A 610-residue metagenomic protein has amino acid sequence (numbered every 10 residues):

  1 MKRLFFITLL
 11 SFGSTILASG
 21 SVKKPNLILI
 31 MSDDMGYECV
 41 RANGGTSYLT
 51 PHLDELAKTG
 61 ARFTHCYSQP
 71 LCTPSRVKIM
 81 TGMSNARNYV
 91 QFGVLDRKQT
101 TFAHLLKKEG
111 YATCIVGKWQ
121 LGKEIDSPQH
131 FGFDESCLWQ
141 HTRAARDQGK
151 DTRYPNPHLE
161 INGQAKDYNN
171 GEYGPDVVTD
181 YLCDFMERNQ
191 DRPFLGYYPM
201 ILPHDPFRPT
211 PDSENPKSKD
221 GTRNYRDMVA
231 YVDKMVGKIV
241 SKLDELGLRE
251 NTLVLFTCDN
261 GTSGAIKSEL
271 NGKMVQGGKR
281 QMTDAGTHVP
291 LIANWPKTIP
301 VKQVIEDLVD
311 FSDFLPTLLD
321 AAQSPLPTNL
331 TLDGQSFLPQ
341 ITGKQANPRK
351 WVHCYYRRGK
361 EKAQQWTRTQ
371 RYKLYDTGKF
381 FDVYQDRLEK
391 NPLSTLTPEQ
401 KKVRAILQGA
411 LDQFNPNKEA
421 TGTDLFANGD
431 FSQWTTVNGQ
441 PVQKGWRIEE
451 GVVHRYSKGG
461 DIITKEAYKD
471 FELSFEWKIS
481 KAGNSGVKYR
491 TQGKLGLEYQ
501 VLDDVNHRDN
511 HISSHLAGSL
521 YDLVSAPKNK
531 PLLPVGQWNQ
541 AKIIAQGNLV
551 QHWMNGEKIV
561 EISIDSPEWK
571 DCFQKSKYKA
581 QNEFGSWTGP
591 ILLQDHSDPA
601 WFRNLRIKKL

Functional and structural regions predicted by a protein language model:
M1-K2, T8, G422, A427: N-terminal leader/targeting signatures
K2, F6, A18-D376, V383-E419: Formylglycine-dependent sulfatase
I7-T15: Bacterial N-terminal signal peptides
T8-L9, Y168, P211, I239 (+7 more regions): A ubiquitous, low-specificity "background" feature that marks scattered single residues across proteins without
S11, L27-I30, G556: Hydrophobic, well-ordered secondary-structure scaffolds
D54, I292, K379-F381, K488 (+2 more regions): Conserved hydrophobic/aromatic positions in well-ordered beta-strands
A145, R404-Q408, E419-L610: Carbohydrate-interacting regions of secretory-pathway proteins
D376-T377, Q546: Short loop/turn segments that connect beta-strands within the blades of beta-propeller domains, predominantly WD40
